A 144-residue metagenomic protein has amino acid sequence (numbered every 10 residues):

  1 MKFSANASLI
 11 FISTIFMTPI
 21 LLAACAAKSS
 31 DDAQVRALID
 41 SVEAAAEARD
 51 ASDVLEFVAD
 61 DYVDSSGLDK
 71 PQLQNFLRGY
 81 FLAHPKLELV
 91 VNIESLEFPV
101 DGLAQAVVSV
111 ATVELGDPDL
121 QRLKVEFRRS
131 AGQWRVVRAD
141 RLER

Functional and structural regions predicted by a protein language model:
M1-A23: Sec-dependent bacterial lipoprotein signal peptides
L22-A48, E56: Short, low-complexity N-terminal intrinsically disordered segments enriched in polar/charged residues
A26, L120-R144: Short beta-strand edge/turn micro-motifs at domain boundaries
K28-V35, E47, S66-K70, G116-L120: Solvent-exposed, acidic/flexible segments
V35, L87, W134-R135: Proline-centered linker/hinge motifs at extracellular inter-domain junctions
V42, D50, V54, L73 (+1 more regions): Hydrophobic pocket/interface hotspot
L55-L68: Short, solvent-exposed secondary-structure junction/capping segments
N75-L120: Surface-exposed, charged secondary-structure patches
